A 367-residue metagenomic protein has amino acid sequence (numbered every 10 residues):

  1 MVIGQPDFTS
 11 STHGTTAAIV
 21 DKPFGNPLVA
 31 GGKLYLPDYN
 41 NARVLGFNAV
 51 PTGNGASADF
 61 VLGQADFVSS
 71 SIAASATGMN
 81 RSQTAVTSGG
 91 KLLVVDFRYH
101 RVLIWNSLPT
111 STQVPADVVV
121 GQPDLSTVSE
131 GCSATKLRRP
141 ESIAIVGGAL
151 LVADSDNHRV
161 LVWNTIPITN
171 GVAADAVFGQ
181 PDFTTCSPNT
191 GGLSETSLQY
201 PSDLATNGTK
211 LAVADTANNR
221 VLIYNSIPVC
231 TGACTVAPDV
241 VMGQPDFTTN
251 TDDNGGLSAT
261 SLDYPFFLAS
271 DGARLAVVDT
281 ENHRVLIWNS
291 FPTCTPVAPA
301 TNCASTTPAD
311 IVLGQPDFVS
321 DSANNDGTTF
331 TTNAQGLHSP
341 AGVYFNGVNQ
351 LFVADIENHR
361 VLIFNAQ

Functional and structural regions predicted by a protein language model:
M1, A42-G46, F60, H100-I104 (+8 more regions): A short loop-to-beta-strand structural motif that recurs across blades of beta-propeller domains
M1-G25, V50-Q83, L108-E141, I166-S202 (+3 more regions): Gly/Pro-rich loop segments of beta-rich domains
V29-G32, T87-G90, I145-G148, T206-G208 (+2 more regions): Residue-level detector of Asp-centered blade-edge/turn motifs that repeat once per structural unit in beta-propeller
K33-L36, K91-V94, A149-V152, K210-V213 (+2 more regions): Conserved beta-propeller blade signature
L36, N41-V44, V94, V102 (+7 more regions): Intrinsically disordered, charged low-complexity linkers and terminal tails that flank or connect structured domains
Y39-N40, A49, F97-R98, S107 (+7 more regions): Short loop/turn segments immediately following the C-termini of beta-strands
H283-N289, S339-Q367: Blade-level signature of beta-propeller repeat domains, shared across WD40, Kelch, NHL, RCC1 and BNR/Asp-box propellers
